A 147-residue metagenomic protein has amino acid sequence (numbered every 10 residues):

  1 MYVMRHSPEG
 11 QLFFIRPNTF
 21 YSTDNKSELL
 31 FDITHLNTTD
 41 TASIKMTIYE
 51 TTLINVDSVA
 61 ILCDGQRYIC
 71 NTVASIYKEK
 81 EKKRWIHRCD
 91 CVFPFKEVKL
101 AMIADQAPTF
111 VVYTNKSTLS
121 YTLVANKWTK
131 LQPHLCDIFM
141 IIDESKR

Functional and structural regions predicted by a protein language model:
M1-L53: An ectodomain-focused feature that recognizes extracytoplasmic/extracellular
N25-S27, T38-A42, D57, H87-C89 (+1 more regions): Residues at beta-strand starts and edge strands
L29-I33, N55-V59, H134-I138, S145: Generic hydrophobic, helix-prone segments enriched in Leu/Val/Ile
F31, I44-M46, V59-I61, C91-F93 (+1 more regions): Hydrophobic beta-strand residues in large extracellular and virion-surface proteins
A42-K78: Mid-length scaffold segments of soluble, non-membrane domains
R67-R147: Internal interaction segment
